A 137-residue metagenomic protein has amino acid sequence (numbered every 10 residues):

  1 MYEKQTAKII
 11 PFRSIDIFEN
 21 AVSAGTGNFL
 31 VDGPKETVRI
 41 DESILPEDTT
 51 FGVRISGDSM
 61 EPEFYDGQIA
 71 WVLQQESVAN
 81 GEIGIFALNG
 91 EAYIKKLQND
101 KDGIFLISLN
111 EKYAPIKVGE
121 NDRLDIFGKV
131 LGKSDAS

Functional and structural regions predicted by a protein language model:
M1-M60, G132-S137: Short, positionally conserved secondary-structure boundary motifs
G27-F29, S43-P115, G119: Feature for secretory/organellar precursors and membrane-associated catalytic proteins
A114-S137: Amphipathic alpha-helical interface segments
